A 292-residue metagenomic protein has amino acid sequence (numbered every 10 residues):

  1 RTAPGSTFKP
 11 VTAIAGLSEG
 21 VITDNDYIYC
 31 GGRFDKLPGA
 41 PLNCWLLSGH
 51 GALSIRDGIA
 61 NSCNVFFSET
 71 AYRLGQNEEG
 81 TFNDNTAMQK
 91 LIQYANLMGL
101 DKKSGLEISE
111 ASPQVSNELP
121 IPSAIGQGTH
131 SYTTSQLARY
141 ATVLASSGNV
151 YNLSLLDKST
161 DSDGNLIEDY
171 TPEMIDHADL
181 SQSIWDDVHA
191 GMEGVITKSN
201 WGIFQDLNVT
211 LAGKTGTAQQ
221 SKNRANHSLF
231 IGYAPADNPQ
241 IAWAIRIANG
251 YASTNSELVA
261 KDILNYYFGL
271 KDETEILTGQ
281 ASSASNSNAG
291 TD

Functional and structural regions predicted by a protein language model:
R1-S6, V11-A248, A289-D292: Beta-lactam-recognizing serine transpeptidase/beta-lactamase-like catalytic domain environment
L137, A252-K261: Short, charged, low-complexity patches
L166-E168, E173, V259-D292: Short, gly/Ser/Thr-rich active-site loops of penicillin-recognizing serine hydrolases
Q240, A252-T254, L270: Intrinsically disordered, low-complexity acidic/polar segments
